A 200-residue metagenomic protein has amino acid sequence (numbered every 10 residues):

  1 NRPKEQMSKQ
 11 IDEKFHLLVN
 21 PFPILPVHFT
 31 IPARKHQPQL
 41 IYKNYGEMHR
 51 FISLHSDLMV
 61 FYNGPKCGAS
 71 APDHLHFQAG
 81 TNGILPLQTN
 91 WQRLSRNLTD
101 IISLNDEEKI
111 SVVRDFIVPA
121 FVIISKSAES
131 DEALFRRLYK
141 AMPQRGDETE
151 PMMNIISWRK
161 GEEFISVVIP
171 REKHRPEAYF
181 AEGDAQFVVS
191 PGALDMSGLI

Functional and structural regions predicted by a protein language model:
N1-M48, L58, G64, S70 (+1 more regions): Active-site microenvironments that recognize anionic phosphate/pyrophosphate groups
S53: Alpha-helical phosphate/pyrophosphate-handling elements in metalloenzyme active cores
D73: Histidine-centered nuclease catalytic patch
A79: Phosphate-group recognition and catalysis centered on beta-loop-alpha active-site segments
